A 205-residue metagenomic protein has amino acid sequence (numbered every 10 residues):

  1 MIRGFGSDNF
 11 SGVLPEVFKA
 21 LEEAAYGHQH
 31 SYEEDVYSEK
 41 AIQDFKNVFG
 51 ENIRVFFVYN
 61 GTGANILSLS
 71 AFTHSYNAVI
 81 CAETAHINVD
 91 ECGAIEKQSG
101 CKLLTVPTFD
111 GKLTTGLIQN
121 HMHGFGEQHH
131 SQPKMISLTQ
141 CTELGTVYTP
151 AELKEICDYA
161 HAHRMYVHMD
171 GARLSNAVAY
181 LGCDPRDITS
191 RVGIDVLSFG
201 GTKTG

Functional and structural regions predicted by a protein language model:
M1-G205: Conserved PLP-enzyme active-site core in the AAT-like
